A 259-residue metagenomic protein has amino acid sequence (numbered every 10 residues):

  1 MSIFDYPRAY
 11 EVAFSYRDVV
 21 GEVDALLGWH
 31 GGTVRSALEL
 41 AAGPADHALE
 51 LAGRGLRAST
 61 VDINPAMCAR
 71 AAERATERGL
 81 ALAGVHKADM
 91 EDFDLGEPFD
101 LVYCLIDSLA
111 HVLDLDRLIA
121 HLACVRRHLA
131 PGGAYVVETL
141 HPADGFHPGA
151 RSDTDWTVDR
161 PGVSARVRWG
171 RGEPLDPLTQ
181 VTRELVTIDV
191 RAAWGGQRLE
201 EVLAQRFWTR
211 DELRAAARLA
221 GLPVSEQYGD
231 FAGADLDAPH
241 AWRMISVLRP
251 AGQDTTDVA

Functional and structural regions predicted by a protein language model:
M1-R35, D46: Conserved class I S-adenosyl-L-methionine
E39: Class I SAM-dependent methyltransferase core
A45-D92: Class I SAM-dependent methyltransferase SAM/SAH-binding core
E91-L101: A short acidic, Gly/Pro-enriched loop at the edge of an enzyme's catalytic core that lines a small-molecule cofactor
D100-D116: A short SAM/SAH-binding and catalytic strip from SAM-dependent methyltransferases
I119-P131: A short glycine-rich, Lys/Arg-flanked "PGG" loop and its adjoining helix->strand segment in the class I
V136-A215: SAM-dependent methyltransferase
A204-A259: C-terminal lobe and adjacent flexible extensions of AdoMet/dcAdoMet transferase-like proteins
